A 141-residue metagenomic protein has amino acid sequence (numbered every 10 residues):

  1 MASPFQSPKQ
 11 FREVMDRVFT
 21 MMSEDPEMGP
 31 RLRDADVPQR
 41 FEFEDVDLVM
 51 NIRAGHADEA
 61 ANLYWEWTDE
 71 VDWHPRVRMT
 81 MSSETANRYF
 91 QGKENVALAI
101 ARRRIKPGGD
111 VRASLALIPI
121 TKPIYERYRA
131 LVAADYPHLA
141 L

Functional and structural regions predicted by a protein language model:
M1-L141: Feature captures hydrophobic
